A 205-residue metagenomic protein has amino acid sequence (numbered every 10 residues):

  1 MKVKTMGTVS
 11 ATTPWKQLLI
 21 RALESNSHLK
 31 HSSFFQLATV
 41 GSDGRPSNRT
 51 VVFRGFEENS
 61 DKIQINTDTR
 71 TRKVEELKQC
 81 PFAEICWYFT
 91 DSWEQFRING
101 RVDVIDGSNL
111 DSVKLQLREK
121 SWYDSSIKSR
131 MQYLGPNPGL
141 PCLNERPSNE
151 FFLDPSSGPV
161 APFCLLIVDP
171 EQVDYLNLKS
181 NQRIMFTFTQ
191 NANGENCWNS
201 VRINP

Functional and structural regions predicted by a protein language model:
M1-P205: Binding-site signature for planar aromatic cofactors or substrates
